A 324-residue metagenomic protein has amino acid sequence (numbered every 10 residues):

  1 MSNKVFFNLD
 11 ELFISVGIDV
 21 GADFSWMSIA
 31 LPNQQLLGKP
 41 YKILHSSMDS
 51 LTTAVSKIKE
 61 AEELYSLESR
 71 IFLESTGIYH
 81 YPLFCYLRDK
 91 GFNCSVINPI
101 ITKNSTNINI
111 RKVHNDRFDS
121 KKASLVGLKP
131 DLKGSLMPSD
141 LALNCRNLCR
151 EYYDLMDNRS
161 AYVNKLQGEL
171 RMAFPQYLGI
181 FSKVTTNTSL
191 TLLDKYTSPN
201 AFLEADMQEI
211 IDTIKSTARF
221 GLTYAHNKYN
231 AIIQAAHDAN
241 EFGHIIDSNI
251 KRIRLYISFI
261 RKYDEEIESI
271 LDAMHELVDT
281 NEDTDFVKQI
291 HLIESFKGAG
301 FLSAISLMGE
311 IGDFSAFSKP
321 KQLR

Functional and structural regions predicted by a protein language model:
M1-R324: A detector of single, family-specific signature residues that are central to catalytic or substrate-handling motifs
